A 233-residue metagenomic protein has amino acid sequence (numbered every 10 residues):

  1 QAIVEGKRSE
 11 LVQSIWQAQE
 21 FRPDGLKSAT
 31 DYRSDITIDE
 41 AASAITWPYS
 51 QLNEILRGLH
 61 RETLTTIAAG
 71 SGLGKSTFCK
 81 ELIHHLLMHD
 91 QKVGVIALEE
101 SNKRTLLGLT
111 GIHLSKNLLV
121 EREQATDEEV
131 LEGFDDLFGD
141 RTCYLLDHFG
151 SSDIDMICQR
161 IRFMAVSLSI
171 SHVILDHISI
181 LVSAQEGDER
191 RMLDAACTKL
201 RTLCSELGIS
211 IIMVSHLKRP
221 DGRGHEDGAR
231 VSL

Functional and structural regions predicted by a protein language model:
Q1-F21: Accessory, often N-terminal, substrate/partner-engagement and coupling regions that sit outside the core NTP/cofactor
W16-K116, D135, C143: The Walker A/P-loop phosphate-binding site
N53, G108, R191-L233: Phosphate-binding/switch region of NTP-binding enzymes
E54, H89-S169, S183: Cytosolic-facing regulatory segments adjacent to core modules
I178: Conserved Walker B
L181-V182, P220: Catalytic P-loop NTPase motifs of RecA-like helicase/translocase cores
V182-E189: Conserved ATPase-coupling elements of RecA-like P-loop NTPase cores
